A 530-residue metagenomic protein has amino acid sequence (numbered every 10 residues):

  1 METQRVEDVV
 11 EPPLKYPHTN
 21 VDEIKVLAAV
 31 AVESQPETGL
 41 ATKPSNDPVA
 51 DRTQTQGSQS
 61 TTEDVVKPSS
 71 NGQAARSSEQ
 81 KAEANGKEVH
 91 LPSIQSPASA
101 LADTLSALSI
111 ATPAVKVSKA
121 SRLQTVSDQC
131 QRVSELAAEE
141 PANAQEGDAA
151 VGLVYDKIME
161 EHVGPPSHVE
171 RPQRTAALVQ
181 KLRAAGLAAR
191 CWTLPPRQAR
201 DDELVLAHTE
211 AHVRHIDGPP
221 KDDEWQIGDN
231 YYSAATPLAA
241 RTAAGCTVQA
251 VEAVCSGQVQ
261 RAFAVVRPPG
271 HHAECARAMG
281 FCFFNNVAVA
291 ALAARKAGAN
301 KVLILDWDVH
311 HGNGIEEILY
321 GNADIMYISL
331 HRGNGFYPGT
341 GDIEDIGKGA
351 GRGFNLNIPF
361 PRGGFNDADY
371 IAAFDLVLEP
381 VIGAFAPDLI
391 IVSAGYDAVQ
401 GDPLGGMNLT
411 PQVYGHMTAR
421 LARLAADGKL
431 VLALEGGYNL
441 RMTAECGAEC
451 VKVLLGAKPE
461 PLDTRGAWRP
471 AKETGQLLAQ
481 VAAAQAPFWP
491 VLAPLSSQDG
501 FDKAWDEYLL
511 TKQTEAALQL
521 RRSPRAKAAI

Functional and structural regions predicted by a protein language model:
E2-V6, V10-L27, A31, K43 (+6 more regions): A general "terminal functional-core" signal
P36, Q80: Cationic, low-complexity basic patches in intrinsically disordered or flexible, solvent-exposed regions
E160-P166: Short N-terminal binding/cap micro-motifs at the start of the first secondary-structure element
H168-A184: Short catalytic helix/loop segments, enriched in acidic residues and glycine and frequently bearing histidine
R171-T175, R197, A244: A structural signal for well-ordered alpha-helical scaffolds and beta->alpha junctions
L182, G186-A189, A211, G257 (+1 more regions): Short glycine-centered helix-capping/turn motifs at secondary-structure transition points
A189-D202, K429-L440: Acidic carboxylate-rich catalytic motifs and surrounding loops in phosphoryl-/glycosyl-chemistry enzymes
R197-P220: Charged, often glycine-rich, active-site loop that binds/positions anionic groups
